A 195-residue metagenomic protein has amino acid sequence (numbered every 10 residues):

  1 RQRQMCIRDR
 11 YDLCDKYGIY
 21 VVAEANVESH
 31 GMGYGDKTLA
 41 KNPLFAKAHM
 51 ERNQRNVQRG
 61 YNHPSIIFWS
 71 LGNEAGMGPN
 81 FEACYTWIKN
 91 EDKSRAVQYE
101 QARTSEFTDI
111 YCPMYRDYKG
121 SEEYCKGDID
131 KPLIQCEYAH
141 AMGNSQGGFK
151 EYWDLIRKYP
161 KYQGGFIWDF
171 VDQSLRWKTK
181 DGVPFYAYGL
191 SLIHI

Functional and structural regions predicted by a protein language model:
R1-Q4, R8-I193: Substrate-binding/catalytic cleft of secreted carbohydrate-active enzymes, primarily glycoside hydrolases
